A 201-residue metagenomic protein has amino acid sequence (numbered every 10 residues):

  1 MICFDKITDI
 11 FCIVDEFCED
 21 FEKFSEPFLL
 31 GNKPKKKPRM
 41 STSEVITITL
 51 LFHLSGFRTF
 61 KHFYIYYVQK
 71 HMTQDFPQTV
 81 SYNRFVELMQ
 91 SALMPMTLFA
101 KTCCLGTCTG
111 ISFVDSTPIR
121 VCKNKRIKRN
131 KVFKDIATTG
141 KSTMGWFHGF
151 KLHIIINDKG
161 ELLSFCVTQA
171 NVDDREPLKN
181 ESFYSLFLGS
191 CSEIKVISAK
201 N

Functional and structural regions predicted by a protein language model:
M1-N201: Short alpha-helical elements
